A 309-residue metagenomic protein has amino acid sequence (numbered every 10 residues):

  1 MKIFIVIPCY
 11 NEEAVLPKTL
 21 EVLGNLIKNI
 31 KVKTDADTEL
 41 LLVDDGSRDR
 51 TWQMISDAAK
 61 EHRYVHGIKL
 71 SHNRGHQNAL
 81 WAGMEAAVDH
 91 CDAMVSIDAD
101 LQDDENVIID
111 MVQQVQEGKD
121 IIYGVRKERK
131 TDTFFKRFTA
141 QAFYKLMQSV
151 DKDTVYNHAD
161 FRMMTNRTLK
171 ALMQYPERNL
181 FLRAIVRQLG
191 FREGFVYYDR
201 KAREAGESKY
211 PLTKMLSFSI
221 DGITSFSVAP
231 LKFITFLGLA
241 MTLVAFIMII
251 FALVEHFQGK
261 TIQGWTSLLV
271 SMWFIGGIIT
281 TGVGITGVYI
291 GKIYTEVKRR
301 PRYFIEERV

Functional and structural regions predicted by a protein language model:
M1-D132: Structured catalytic core of nucleotide-sugar glycosyltransferases
P8, I30, V43, Q114 (+4 more regions): Histidine kinase transmitter module recognition
P8, L26, A58, L70 (+6 more regions): Amphipathic alpha-helical segments that mediate coupling or scaffolding at interfaces
N25, N29, D57, E61 (+7 more regions): Conserved amphipathic alpha-helical interaction elements at protein-protein interfaces in regulatory, energy-coupling
I68-H72, H76-A86, E105-L180, K201-L216 (+1 more regions): Acceptor/aglycone-binding surface of glycosyltransferases and processive sugar-polymer synthases
R183-V309: Hydrophobic helical membrane-anchoring modules
